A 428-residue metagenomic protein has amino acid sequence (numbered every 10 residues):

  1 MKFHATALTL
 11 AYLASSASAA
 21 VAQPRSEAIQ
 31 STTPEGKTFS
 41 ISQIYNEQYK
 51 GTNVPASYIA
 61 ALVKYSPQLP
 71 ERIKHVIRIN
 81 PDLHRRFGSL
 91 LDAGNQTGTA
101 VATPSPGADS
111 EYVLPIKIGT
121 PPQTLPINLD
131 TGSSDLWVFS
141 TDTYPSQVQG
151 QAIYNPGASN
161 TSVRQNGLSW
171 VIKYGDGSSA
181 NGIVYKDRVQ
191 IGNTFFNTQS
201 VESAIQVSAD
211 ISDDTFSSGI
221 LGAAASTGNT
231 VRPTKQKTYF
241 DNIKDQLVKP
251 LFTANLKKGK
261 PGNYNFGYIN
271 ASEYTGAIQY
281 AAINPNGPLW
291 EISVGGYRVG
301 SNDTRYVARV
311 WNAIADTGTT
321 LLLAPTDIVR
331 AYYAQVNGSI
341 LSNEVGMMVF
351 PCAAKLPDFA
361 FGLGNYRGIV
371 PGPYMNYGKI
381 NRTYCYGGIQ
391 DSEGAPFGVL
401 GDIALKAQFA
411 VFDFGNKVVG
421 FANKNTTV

Functional and structural regions predicted by a protein language model:
K2-L125, A281: Disordered propeptide/prodomain
A20-P55, I59-P67, V207, D358-V428: Aspartic protease catalytic domain
T97-T99, P106-I205, Q335, L356 (+1 more regions): Signature of the N-terminal lobe/flap region of pepsin-like aspartyl proteases
I116-I118, L125-D130, L136-V138, I220-L221 (+4 more regions): Short hydrophobic beta-strand that contains or immediately precedes a catalytic carboxylate
N197-Q279, M375-T427: Glycine-rich flap/beta-hairpin and adjacent strands of clan AA aspartyl proteases
N263-V310: Flexible, small-/acidic-enriched active-site or ligand-binding loops
S272, W311-K355: Extracytoplasmic, non-cytosolic globular domains
